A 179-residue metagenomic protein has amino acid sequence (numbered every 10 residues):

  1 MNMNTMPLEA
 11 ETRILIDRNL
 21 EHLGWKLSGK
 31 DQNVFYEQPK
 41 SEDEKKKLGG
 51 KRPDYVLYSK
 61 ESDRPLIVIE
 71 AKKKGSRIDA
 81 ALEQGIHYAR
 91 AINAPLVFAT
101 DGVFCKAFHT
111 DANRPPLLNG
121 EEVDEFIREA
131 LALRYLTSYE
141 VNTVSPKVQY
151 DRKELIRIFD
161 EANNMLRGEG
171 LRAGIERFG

Functional and structural regions predicted by a protein language model:
M1-G179: Non-catalytic, mostly N-terminal accessory regions of nucleic-acid modification and defense proteins
